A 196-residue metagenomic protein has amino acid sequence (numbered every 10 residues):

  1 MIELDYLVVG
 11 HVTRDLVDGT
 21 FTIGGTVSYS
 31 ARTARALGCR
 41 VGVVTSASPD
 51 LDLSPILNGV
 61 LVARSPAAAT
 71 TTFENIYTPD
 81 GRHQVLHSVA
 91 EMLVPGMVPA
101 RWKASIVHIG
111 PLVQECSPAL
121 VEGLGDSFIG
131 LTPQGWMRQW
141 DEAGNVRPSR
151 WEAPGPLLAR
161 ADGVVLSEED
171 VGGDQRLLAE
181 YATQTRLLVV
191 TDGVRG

Functional and structural regions predicted by a protein language model:
M1-L4, L177-G196: Conserved phosphate-binding/catalytic region of the ribokinase-like
I2-Y6, T13-T20, A36-C116, L120-L131: Conserved N-terminal subdomain of the carbohydrate kinase-like
V9-H11, L131-T132, L166, V190: Active-site flanking residues adjacent to catalytic metal/cofactor-binding acidic residues
T13, D170-V171, V194-R195: Catalytic metal-binding/acid-base residues of hydrolase active sites
T22-L37: Short catalytic helix/loop segments, enriched in acidic residues and glycine and frequently bearing histidine
V27, A67-A68, P133-W136, G193-R195: Short, acidic/turn-prone active-site loops that include or flank metal/cofactor- and phosphate-binding residues
I106-A179: Conserved beta-alpha-beta core of the PfkB/ribokinase-like small-molecule kinase fold
